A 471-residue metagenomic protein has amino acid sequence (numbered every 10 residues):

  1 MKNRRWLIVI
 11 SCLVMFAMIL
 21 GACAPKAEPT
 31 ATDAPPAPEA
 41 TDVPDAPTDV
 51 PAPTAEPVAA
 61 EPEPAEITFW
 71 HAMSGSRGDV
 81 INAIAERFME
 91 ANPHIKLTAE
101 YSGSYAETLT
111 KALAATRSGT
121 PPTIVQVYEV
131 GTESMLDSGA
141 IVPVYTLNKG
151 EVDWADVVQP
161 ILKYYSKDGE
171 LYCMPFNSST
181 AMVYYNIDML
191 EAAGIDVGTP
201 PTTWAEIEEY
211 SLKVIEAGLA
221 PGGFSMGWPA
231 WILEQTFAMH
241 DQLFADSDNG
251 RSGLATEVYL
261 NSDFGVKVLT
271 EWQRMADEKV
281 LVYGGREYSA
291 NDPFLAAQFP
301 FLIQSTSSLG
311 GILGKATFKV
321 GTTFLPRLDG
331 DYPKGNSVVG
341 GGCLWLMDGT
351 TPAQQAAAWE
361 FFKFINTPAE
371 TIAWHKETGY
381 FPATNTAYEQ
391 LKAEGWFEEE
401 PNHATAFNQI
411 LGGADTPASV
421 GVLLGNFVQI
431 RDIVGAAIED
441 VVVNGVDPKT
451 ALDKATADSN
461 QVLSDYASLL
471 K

Functional and structural regions predicted by a protein language model:
C23-E63: Ser/Thr-rich, Proline-interspersed low-complexity disordered segments
V58-E61, Y128-Y185, E208-Y210, Q235-M239 (+3 more regions): Hinge/lid segment of periplasmic solute-binding proteins
E86, A91, K96, A193 (+4 more regions): Extracytoplasmic/periplasmic substrate-recognition and gating elements
R87-V157, Y164, A192-G194, T202 (+5 more regions): Extracytoplasmic "Venus flytrap"/periplasmic binding protein-like
A114-A115, T120-T123, E151-L190, P221 (+2 more regions): A structural signal for short loop-to-beta-strand junctions that line the ligand-binding cleft of periplasmic/secreted
L162, T323, K376-A436, D440 (+1 more regions): Long, aromatic- and glycine/proline-rich binding clefts that accommodate carbohydrate-like moieties
D168-F176, A181, E191, E206-E257 (+1 more regions): Extracytoplasmic/periplasmic solute-binding protein
E208-K213, S252-G284: Glycine-centered hinge/linker elements that transmit conformational signals in sensory and ligand-binding systems
